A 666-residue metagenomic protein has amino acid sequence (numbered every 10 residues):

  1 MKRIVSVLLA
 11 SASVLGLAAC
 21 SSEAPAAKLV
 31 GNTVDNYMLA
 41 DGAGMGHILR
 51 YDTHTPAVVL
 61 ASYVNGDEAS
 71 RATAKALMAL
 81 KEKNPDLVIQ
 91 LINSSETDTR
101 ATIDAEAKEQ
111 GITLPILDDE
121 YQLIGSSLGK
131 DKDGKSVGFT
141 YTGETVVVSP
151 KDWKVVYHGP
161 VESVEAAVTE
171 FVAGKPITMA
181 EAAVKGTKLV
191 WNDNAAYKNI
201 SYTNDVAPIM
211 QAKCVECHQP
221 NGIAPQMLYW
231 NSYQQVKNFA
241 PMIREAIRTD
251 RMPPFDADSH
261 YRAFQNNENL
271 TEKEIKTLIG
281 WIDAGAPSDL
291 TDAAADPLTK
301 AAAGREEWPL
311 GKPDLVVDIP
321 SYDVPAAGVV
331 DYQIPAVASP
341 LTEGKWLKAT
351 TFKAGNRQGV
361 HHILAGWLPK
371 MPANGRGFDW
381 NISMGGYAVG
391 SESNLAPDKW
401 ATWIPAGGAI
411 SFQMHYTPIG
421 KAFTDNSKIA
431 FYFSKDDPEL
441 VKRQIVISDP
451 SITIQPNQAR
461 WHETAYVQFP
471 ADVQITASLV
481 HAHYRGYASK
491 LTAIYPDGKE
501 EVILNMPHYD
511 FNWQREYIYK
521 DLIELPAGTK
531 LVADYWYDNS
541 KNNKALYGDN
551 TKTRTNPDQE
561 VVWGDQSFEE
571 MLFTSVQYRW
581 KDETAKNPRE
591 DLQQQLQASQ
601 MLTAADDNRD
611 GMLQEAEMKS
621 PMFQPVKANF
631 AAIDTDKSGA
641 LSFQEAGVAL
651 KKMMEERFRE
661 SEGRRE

Functional and structural regions predicted by a protein language model:
Y37-V58, N199-N204: A short beta-strand-turn-helix
L49-R71, Q90: Short active-site neighborhood of thiol/selenol oxidoreductases, capturing the structured segment around
E68-Q110, D118-G125: Structural microenvironment flanking redox-active thiols in thiol-disulfide oxidoreductases
E106-S149, V155: Short, internal strand/loop/helix patches that form the active-site neighborhood or redox-interaction surface
S149-P150, V156-K198: Thiol-/selenol-based redox modules, centered on thioredoxin-like and closely related oxidoreductase domains
E181-P340, K345, H362-A365, G407-Q413 (+1 more regions): Aromatic- and Gly/Pro-enriched helix-to-coil junctions and flexible linker segments
G304-R579, L596: His-enriched metal-coordination microenvironments in redox/metal-binding proteins
D606-D610, D634-S638: Acidic carboxylate motifs that coordinate Ca2+ or other divalent cations, activating on Asp/Glu
